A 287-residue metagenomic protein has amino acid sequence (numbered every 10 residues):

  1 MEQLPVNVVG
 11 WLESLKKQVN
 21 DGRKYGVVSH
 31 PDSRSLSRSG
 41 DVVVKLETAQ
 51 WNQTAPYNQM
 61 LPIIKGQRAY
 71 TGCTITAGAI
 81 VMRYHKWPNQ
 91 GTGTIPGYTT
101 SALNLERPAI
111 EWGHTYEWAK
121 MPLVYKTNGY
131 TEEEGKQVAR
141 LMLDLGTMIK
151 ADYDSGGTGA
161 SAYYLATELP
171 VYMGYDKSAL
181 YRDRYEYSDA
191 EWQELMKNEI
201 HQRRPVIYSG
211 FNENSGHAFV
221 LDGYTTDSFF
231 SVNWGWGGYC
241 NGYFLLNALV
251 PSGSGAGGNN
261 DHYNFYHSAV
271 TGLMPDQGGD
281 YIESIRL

Functional and structural regions predicted by a protein language model:
M1-A49, H201, N214-S215, T225-L287: Cys-His-centered catalytic/binding microenvironment captured across papain-like cysteine peptidases and homologous
M1-T158, T225: Active-site-adjacent structural segments surrounding the nucleophilic cysteine of cysteine proteases and isopeptidases
A69, T74-V81, S161, L165-L169 (+2 more regions): Stable alpha-helical elements in mature extracytoplasmic
C73, L145, L169, Y208 (+4 more regions): Generic structural hydrophobic/aromatic packing signal, biased to beta-strands
A151-T167, V171-R182: Beta-propeller domains
V171-N233: Active-site-adjacent substructure of cysteine-protease-like catalytic cores
